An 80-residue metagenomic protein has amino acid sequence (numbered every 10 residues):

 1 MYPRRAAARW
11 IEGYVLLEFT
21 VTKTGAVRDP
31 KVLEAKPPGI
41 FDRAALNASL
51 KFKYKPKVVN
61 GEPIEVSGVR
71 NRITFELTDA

Functional and structural regions predicted by a protein language model:
M1-A8: Short, basic/aromatic recognition patches
A8, P38-G39: Loop/turn elements at beta-strand to alpha-helix junctions within RNA-recognition modules
W10-V15: Short, small/polar residue-rich loop motifs at catalytic or cofactor-binding pockets
L16, I64: Short, flexible micro-motifs
T22-E34, R43-P56, V66-A80: Conserved "boundary/linchpin" sites in short secondary-structure elements
